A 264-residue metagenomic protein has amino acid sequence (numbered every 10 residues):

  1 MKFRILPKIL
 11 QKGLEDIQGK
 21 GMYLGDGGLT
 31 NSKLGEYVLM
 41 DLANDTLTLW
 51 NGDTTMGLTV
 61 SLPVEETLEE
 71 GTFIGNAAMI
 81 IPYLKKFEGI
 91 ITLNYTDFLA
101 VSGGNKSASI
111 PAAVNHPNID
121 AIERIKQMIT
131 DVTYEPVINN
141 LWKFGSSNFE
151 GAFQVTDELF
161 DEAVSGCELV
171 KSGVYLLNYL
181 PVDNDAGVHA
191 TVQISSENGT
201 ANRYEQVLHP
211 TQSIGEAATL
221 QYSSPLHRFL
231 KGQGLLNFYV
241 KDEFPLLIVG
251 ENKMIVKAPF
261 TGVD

Functional and structural regions predicted by a protein language model:
M1-R124, K143-D264: DNA polymerase processivity clamps
I125-D131: Charged, glycine/proline-rich intrinsically disordered loops and linkers
D131-K143: A short mid-domain helix/strand-loop element embedded in enzyme catalytic domains that forms or borders the active-site
